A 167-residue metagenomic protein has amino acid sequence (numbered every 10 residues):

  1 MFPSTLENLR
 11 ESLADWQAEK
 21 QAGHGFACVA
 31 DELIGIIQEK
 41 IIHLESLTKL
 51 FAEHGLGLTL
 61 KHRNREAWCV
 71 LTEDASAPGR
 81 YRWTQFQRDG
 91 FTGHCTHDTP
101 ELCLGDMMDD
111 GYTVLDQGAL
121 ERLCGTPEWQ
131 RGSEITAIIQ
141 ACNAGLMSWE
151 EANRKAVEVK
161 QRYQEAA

Functional and structural regions predicted by a protein language model:
M1, P78-R80, C95, M107-D110: Solvent-exposed, well-ordered amphipathic alpha-helical segments that flank/support binding or catalytic loops
M1-G55, L115-A167: Intrinsically disordered, low-complexity regions
L6-L9, D15-F26, F51-T92, Y112: Short aromatic-glycine-(Arg/Gly/Cys) micro-motifs in beta-strand/loop hairpins
V70-T72, D109, A119, C124: Generic alpha-helix signal with a bias toward terminal, lower-confidence helices and secondary-structure junctions
L71-S76, G93, P100-L104, R131 (+2 more regions): Long, charge-dense low-complexity segments
Y81, G93, G105-M107, Q117-L120: Short, surface-exposed linear patches
Q87-R88, T96-L115: A short, charged, amphipathic alpha-helix used as a generic interaction element across diverse proteins
